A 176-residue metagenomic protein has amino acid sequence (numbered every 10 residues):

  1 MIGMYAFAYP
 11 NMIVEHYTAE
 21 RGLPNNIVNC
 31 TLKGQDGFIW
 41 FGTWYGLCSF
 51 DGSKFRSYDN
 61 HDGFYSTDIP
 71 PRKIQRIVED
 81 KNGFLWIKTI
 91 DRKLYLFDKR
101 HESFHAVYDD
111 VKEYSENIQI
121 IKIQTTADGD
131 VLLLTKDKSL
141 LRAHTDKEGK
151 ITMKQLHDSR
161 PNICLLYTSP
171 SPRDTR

Functional and structural regions predicted by a protein language model:
M1-P170: Carboxylate-rich, polar loop motifs that coordinate divalent cations or form catalytic acidic clusters
P170-R176: A short, hydrophobic C-terminal helix/tail in secreted or cell-surface proteins
